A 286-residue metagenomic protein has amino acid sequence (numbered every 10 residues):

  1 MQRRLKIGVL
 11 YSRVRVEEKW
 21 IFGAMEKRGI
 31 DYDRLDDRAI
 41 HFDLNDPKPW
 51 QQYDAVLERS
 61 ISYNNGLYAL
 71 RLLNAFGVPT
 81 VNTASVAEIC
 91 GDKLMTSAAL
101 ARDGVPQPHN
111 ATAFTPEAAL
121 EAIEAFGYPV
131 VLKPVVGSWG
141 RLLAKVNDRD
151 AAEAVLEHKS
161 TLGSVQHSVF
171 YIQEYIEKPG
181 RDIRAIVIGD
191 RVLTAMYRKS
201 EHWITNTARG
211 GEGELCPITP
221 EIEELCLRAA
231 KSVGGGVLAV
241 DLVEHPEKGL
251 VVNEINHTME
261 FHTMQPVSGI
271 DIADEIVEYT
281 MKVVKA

Functional and structural regions predicted by a protein language model:
M1-V86, K285: ATP-binding N-terminal substructure of ATP-dependent carboxylate-amine bond-forming enzymes
Q2-I7, Y11, P47, N74-G77 (+4 more regions): Active-site nucleotide/adenylate-binding loops and adjacent lid/helix of ATP-dependent enzymes
V130, Y171, L193-T194, L238 (+1 more regions): Protein kinase-like catalytic core scaffold
G137, E177, D190, H245-K248: Short strand-connecting beta-turns/loops that link adjacent beta-strands
R141, R181-I183, D190, V240 (+1 more regions): Change "...and in nucleic-acid phosphodiester-cleaving endonucleases..." to "...and in nucleic-acid processing enzymes
A144-V233: Phosphate-binding site of ATP-dependent enzymes
I204-V252, D274-K285: A long amphipathic alpha-helix within ATP-dependent nucleotide-binding catalytic cores
N256-G269: Glycine-rich phosphate/pyrophosphate-binding beta-alpha loops
